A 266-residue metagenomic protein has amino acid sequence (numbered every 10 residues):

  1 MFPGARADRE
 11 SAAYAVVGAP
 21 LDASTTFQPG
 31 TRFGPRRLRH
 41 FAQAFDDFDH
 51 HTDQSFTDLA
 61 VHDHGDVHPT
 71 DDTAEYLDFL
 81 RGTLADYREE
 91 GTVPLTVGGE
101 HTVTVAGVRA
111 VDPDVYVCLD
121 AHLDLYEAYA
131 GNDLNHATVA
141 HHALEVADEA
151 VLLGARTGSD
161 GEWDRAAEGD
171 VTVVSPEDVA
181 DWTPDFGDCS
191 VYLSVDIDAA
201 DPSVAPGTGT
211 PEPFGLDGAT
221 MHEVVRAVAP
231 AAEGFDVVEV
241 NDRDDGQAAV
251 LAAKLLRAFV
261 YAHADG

Functional and structural regions predicted by a protein language model:
F2-G266: Conserved alpha-helical scaffold segments that buttress catalytic/binding sites
